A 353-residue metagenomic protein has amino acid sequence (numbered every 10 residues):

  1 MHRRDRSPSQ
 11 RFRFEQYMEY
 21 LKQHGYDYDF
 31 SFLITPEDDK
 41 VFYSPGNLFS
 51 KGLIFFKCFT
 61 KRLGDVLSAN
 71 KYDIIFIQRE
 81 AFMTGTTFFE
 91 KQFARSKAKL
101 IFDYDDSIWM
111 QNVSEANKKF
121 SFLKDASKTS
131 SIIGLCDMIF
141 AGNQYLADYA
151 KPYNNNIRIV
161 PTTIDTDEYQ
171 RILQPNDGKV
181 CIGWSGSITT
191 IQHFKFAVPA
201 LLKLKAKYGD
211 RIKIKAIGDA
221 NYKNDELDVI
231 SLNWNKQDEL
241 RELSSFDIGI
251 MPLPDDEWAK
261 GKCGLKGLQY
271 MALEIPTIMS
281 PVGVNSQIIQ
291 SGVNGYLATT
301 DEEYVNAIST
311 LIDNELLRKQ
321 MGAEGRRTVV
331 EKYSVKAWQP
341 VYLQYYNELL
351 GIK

Functional and structural regions predicted by a protein language model:
D5-Y20, D29-F30, I164-Y169, P175-S245: Conserved catalytic-core segment of nucleotide-activated headgroup transferases in glycan assembly
R6, R11, I75-K97, F102-Y104 (+1 more regions): An aromatic- and histidine-rich active-site surface loop
I34-F49, L100-S130, D165, K353: Acceptor-binding helix/loop patch of EC 2.4 sugar-transfer enzymes, predominantly nucleotide-sugar-dependent
C58-K71, T84-S96, F102, I108-M110 (+1 more regions): Membrane-proximal helix-turn-helix segments that form the acceptor-binding/catalytic region of lipid-linked
Y145, T163: Carbohydrate-associated surface elements
Q192, D228-I230, K236-A272, I278-Q287: Nucleotide-sugar-dependent
S291-E302, T310-L316: Conserved acidic donor-binding segment of nucleotide-sugar-dependent glycosyltransferases
T310, L317-K332, W338-Q344: A short, well-ordered alpha-helix in the C-terminal region of glycosyltransferases
